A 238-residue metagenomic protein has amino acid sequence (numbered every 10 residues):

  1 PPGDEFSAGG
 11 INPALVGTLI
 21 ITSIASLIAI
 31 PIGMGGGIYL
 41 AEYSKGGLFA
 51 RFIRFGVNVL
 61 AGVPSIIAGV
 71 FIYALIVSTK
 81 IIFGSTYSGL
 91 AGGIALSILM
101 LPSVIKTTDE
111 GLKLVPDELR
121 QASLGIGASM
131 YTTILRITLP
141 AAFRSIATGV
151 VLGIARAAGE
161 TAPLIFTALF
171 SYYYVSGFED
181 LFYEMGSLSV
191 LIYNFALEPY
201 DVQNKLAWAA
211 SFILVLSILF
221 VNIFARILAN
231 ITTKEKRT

Functional and structural regions predicted by a protein language model:
P1-A25, G46, N194-K205: Periplasmic/extracellular loop-to-transmembrane helix junction in inner-membrane transport proteins
E5, L164-V215: Interhelical loop and adjacent transmembrane-helix boundary motif in polytopic membrane transport permeases
I11-Y39, V150, F220: Transmembrane alpha-helix signature in integral membrane proteins
A25-V57, V70, S78, A225-K234: Transmembrane-helix boundary motif in ABC transporter permease subunits
S26, T107-T108, L112, P116 (+1 more regions): Transmembrane alpha-helices
N58-S97: Generic hydrophobic transmembrane alpha-helix motif, especially the helices
K113, L124, V151, Y193-T238: C-terminal transmembrane helix and the adjacent membrane-cytosol boundary/short C-terminal tail of inner/organellar
